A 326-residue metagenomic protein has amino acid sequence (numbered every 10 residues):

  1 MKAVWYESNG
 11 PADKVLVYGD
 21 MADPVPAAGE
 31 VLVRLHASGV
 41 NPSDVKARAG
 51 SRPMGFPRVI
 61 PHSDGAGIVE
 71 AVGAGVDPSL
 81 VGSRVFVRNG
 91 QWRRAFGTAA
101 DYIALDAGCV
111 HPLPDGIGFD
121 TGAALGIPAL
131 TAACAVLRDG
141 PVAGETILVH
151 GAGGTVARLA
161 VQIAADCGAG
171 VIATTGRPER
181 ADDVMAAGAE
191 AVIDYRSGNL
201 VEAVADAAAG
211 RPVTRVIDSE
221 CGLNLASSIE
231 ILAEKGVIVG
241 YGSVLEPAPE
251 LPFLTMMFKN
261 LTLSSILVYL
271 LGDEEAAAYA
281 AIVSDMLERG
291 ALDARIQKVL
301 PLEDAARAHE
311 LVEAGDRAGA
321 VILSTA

Functional and structural regions predicted by a protein language model:
M1, E274-A326: C-terminal hydrophobic helical "lid"/dimerization subdomain of Rossmann-like NAD(P)H-dependent oxidoreductases
A22-V40, A49-Q91: Glycine-rich beta-strand-centered segment in the early N-terminal region that forms part of a ligand/cofactor-binding
P78, R88-G151: NAD(P)H dinucleotide-binding glycine-rich loop of Rossmann-like/cofactor-binding domains, especially the beta1-alpha1
R84, T146, G170, G236-V237 (+1 more regions): Short glycine-centered segments of the SAM/dcSAM-binding site in methyltransferase folds
T98-A99, T175-D183, A248-F253: Short, glycine/polar-rich helix-capping loops at beta-to-alpha or helix-loop-helix junctions that flank or form
A123-S197: Mid-domain Rossmann-like dinucleotide-binding core that forms the NAD(H)/NADP(H) cofactor-binding site
L200-G210: Short amphipathic alpha-helix with an adjacent loop that forms part of the alpha/beta core around
L223-L292, S324-A326: Glycine-rich phosphate-binding loop and adjacent beta-alpha segment of Rossmann(oid) nucleotide-cofactor-binding
